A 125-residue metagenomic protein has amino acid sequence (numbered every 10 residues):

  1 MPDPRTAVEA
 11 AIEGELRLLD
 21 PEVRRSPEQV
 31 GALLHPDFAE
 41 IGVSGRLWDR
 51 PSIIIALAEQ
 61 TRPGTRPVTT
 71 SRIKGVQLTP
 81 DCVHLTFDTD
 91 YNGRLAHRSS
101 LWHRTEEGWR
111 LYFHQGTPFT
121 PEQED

Functional and structural regions predicted by a protein language model:
P2-A32, D37-D125: A beta-strand edge to alpha-helix "cap/lid" segment located at domain peripheries
